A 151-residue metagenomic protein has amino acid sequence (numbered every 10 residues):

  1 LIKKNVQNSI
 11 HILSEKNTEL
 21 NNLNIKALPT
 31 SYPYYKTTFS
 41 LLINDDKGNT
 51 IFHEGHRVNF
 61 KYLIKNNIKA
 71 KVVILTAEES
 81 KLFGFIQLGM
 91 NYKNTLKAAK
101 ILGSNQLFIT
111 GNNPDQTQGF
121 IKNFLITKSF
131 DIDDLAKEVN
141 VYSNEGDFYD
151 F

Functional and structural regions predicted by a protein language model:
L1, F52-R57, V72-E78, G84-I86 (+2 more regions): Active-site neighborhood of phospho(di)ester-bond hydrolases with catalytic His/Asp-centered motifs
L1-S9: Acidic/His-rich segments in extracytoplasmic proteins that coordinate ligands and/or metal ions
V6-Q7, E15-K16, L23, T38 (+6 more regions): Generic hydrophobic/packing signal
S9-N17, I64-K69, T95-F151: Binuclear metal-ion centers of metallo-dependent hydrolases, dominated by the metallo-beta-lactamase
I12-K69, Q87, D150-F151: Core dinuclear metal-dependent hydrolase active-site scaffold
T30, N44-K47, V73-I74, Y92-K97 (+1 more regions): Short, low-complexity, polar/charged sequence segments that are solvent-exposed and flexible
Y34, L75-A98: Active-site-proximal segments of metal-dependent phosphoesterases and phosphodiesterases across multiple
K61, F83, T117: Glycine/Thr-rich phosphate-binding loops of Rossmann-like dinucleotide-binding domains
